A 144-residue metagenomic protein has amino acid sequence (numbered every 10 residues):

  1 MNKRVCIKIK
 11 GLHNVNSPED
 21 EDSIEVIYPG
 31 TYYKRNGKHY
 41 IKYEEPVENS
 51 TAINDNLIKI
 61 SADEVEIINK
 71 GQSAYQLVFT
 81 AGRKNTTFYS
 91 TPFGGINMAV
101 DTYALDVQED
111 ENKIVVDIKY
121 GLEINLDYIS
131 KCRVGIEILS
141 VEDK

Functional and structural regions predicted by a protein language model:
M1-I129, V141-K144: N-terminal intrinsically disordered, cationic/polar leader segments that include organellar targeting peptides
I129-G135: Charged phosphate-binding loop/patch that engages nucleotide di/tri-phosphates or the phosphate backbone of nucleic
